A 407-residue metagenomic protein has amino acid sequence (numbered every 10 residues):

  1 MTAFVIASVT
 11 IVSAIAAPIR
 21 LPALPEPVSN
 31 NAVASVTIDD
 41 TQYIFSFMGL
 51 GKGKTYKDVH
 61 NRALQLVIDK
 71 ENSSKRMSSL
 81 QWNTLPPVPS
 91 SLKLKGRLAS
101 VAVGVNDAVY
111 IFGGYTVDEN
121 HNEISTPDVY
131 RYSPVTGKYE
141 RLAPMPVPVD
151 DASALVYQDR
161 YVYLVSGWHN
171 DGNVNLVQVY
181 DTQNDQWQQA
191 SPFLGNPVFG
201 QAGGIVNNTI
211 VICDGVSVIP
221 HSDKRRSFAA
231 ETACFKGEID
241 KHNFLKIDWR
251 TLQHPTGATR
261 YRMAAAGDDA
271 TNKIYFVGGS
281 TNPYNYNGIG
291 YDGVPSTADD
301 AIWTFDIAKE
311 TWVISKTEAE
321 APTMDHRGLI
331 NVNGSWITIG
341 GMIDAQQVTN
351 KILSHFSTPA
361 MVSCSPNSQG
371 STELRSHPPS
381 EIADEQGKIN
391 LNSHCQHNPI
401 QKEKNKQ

Functional and structural regions predicted by a protein language model:
T2-I11: Bacterial N-terminal signal peptides
I15-Q407: Kelch-like beta-propeller repeat domains
